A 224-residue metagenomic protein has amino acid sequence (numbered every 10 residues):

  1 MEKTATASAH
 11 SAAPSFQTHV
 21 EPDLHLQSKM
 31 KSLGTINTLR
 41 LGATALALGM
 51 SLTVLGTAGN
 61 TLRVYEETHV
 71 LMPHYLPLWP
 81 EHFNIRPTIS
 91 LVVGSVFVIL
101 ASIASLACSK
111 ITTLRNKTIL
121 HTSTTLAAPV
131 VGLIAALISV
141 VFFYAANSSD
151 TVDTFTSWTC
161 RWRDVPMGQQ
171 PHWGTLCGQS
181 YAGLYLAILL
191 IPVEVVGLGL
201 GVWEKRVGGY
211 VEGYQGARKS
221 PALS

Functional and structural regions predicted by a protein language model:
M1-L41, E67, L71-P73, L114 (+1 more regions): Intrinsically disordered terminal tails
T4-Q17, L46-N60, V152-T154: Alpha-helical transmembrane segments of integral membrane proteins, especially early/N-terminal helices
L26-G34, M72-G94, D164-Y185: Juxtamembrane membrane-interface segments at transmembrane-helix boundaries in membrane proteins
N37-V54, A58, N84-D150, L190 (+1 more regions): Signature of small four-pass
V54-E81: Hydrophobic transmembrane helix segments
V130, D153, T175-G178: Short amphipathic alpha-helix initiation/capping segments at coil-to-helix junctions
F143-G168: Juxtamembrane non-transmembrane "cap" segments at the membrane-aqueous interface of multi-pass membrane proteins
